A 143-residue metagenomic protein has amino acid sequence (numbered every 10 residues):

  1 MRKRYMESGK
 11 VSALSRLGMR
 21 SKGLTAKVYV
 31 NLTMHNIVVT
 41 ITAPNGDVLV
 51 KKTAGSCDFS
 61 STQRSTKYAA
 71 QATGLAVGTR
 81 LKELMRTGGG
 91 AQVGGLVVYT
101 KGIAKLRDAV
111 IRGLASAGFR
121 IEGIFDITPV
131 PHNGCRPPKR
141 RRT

Functional and structural regions predicted by a protein language model:
M1-T143: Ribosome-associated RNA-binding proteins
